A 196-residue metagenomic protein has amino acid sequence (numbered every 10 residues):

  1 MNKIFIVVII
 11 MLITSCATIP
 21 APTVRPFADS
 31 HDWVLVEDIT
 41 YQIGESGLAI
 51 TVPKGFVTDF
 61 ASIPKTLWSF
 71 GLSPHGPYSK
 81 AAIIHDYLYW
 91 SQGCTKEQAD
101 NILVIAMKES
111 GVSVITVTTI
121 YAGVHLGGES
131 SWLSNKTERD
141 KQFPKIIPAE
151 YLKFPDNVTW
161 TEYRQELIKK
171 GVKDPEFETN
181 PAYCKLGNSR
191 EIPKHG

Functional and structural regions predicted by a protein language model:
I4-T14: Sec-dependent N-terminal signal peptides
C16-G196: Extended terminal accessory/targeting regions
